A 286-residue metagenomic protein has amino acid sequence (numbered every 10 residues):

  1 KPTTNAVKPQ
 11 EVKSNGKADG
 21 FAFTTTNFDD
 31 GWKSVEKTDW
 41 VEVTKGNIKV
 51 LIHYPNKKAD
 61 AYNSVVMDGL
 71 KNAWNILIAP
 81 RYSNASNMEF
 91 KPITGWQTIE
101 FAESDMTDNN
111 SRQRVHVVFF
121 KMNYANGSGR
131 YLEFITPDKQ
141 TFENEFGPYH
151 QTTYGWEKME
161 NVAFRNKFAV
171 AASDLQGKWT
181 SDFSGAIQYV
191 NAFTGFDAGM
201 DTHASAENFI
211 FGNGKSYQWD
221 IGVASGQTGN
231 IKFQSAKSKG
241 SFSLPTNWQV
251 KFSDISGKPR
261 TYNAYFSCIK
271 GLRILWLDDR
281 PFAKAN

Functional and structural regions predicted by a protein language model:
K1-K239, P245-N286: Lipid interaction determinants
